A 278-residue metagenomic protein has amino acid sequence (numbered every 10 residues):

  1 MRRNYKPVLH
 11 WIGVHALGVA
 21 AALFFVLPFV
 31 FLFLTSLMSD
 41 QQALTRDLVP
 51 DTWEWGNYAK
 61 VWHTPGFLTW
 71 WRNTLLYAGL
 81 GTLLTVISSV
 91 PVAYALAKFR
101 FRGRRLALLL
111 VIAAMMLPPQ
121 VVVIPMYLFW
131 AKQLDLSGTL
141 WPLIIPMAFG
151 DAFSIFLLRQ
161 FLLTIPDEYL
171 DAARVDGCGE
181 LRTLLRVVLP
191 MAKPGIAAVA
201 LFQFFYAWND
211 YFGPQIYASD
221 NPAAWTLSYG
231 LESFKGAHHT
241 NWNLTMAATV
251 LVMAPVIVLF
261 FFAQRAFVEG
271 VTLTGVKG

Functional and structural regions predicted by a protein language model:
M1-R2: N-terminal hydrophobic targeting signals that begin at the initiator methionine
Y5-K6, H10-G278: A structural signal for multi-pass alpha-helical bundles of membrane permease subunits that mediate small-molecule
